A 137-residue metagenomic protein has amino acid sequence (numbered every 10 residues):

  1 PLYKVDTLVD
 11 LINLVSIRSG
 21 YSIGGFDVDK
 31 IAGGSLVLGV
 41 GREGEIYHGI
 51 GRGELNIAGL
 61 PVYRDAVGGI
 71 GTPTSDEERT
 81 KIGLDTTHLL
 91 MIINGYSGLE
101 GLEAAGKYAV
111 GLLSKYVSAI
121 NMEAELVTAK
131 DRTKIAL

Functional and structural regions predicted by a protein language model:
P1-L137: RNA/tRNA-interacting regions in translation and RNA-turnover enzymes
